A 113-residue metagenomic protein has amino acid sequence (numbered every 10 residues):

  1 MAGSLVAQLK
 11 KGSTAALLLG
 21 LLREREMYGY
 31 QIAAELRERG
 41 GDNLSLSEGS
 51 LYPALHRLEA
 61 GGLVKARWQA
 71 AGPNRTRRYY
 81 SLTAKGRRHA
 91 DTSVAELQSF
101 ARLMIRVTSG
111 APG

Functional and structural regions predicted by a protein language model:
M1-A2: Long, low-complexity, charged/polar intrinsically disordered regions in eukaryotic proteins
V6-S50: N-terminal helix-turn-helix DNA-binding core of bacterial DNA-binding proteins
L51-L58: Basic amphipathic alpha-helical segments that dock to polyanions
E59-T76, S81: Beta-hairpin "wing" of winged helix-turn-helix
L82-R87: Accessory beta->alpha helical hairpin/"wing" motif in late/C-terminal subdomains of nucleic-acid enzymes
R88-G113: Amphipathic alpha-helical dimerization/coiled-coil segments that flank or bridge DNA-binding/regulatory modules
